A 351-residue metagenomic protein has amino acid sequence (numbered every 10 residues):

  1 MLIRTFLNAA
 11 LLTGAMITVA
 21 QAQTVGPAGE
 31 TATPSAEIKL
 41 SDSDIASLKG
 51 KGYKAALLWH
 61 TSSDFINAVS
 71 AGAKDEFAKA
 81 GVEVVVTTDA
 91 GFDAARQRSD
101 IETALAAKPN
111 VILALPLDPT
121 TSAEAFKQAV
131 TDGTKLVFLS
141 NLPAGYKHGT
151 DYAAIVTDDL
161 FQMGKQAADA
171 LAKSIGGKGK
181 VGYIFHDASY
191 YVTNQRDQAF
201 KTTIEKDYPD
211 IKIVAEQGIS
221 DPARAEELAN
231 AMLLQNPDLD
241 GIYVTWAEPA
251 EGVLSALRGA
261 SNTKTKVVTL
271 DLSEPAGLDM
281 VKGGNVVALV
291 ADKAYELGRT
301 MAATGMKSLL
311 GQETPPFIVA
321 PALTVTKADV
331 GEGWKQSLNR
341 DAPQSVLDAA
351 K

Functional and structural regions predicted by a protein language model:
M1-A22: Gram-negative bacterial Sec-dependent N-terminal signal peptides
A22-K351: A residue-level marker of the well-folded mature domains of exported/periplasmic proteins
